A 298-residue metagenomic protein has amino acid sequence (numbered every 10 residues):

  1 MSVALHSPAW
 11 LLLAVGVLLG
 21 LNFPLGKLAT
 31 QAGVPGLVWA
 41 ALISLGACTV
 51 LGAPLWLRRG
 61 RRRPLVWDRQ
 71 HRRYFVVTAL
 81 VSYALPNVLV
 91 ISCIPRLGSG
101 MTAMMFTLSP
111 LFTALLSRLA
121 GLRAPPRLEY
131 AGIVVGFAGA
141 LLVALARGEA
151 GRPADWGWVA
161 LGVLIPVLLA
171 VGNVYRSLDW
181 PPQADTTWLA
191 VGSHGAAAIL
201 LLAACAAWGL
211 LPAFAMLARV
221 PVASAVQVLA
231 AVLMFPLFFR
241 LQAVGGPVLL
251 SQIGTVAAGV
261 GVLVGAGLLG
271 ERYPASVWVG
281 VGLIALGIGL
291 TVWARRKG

Functional and structural regions predicted by a protein language model:
M1-L42, S92, I133, G148-L178 (+1 more regions): Glycine-/small-residue-enriched transmembrane alpha-helix faces in small-molecule transporters and effluxers
S7-V15, L42, R61-L89, I133 (+3 more regions): Loop-to-transmembrane-helix transition segments
A9, G16, A40-L42, M101-L108 (+2 more regions): Helix-helix packing/entry segments at the starts of transmembrane helices
L18-F23, W56-T102, F106, L142 (+1 more regions): Specific transmembrane alpha-helical segments of multi-pass solute transporters/efflux pumps, especially DMT/EamA
G20, P24, L80-A84, V88 (+7 more regions): Hydrophobic/small/kink-forming positions within alpha-helical transmembrane segments of polytopic membrane proteins
L25-K27, L51, T113-A114, L119 (+3 more regions): Transmembrane alpha-helical segments that form core, pore/gating elements of small-molecule transporters/exporters
V38-T49, S82, N87-E129, I165 (+1 more regions): Specific alpha-helical transmembrane segments that line the substrate/conduction pathway and gating interfaces
L51, P125-R147, W158, L201 (+4 more regions): Hydrophobic transmembrane alpha-helices of multi-pass small-molecule transport proteins
